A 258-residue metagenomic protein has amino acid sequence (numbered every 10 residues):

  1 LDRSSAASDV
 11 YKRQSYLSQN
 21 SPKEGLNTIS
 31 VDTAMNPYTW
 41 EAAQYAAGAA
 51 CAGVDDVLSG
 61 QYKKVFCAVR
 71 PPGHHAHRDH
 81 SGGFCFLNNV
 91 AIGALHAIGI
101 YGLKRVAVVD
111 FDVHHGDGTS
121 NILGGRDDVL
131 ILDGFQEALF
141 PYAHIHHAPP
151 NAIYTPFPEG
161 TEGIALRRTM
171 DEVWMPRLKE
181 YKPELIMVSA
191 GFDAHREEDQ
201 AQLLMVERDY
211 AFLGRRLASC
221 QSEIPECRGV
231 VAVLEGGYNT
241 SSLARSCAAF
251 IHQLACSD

Functional and structural regions predicted by a protein language model:
L1-A7, Y11: Single conserved hydrophobic/aromatic residue that forms the stacking wall/gate of nucleotide- or nucleobase-binding
Q14-D258: A general "terminal functional-core" signal
